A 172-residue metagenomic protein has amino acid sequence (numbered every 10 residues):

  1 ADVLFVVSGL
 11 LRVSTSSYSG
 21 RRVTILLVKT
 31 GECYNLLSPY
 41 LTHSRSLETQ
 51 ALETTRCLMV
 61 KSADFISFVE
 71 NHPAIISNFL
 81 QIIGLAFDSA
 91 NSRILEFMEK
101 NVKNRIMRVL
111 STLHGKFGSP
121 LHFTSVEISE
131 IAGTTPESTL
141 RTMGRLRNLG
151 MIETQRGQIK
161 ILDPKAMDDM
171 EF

Functional and structural regions predicted by a protein language model:
A1-S14, T30-G31: Glycine- and acidic-residue-biased ligand/ion/polar-headgroup-sensing regions
S8, E32, A63-D64, L85 (+2 more regions): Alpha-helix/helix-capping structural signal
L11-V23: A short beta-strand-loop-beta hairpin characteristic of the jelly-roll/cupin
S14, L36-L37, S67-F68, V109 (+1 more regions): Residues that scaffold the ATP/ADP-binding catalytic core of kinase and kinase-like folds
T24-Q81, D88: Cyclic-nucleotide recognition modules
L52, E70-P136: Polybasic "coupling" helices that flank or enter modular domains
S111-F172: Phosphate-/nucleic-acid-contacting segments
